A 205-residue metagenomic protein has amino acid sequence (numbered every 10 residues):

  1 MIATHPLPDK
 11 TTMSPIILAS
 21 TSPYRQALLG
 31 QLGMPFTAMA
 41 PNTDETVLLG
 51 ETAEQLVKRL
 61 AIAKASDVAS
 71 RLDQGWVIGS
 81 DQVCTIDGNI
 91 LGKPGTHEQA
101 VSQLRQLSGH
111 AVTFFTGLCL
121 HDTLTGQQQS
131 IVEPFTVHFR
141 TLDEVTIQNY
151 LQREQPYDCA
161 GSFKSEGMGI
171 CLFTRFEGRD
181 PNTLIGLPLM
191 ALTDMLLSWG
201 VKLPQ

Functional and structural regions predicted by a protein language model:
I2-P8, L49-E51: Accessory recognition modules or surfaces
T4, P23, A40-P41: Short glycine/proline-centered loop/turn elements that form peptide/ligand docking sites
H5, S14-I16, A53-Q205: Anionic-ligand binding patches
L7, T11-M34: N-terminal beta1-alpha1 ligand-phosphate binding loop
A27-Q31, L48, S70-R71: Short loop/helix-cap segments at secondary-structure boundaries that form the rim of catalytic
P35-T37, K202: Residue-level detector of anion-binding/catalytic polar loops
T37-E45: A short beta-strand-loop structural module common to alpha/beta enzyme folds
D44-L49, I86-G88: A short acidic, helix-capping loop that chelates divalent metal ions and anchors anionic groups
